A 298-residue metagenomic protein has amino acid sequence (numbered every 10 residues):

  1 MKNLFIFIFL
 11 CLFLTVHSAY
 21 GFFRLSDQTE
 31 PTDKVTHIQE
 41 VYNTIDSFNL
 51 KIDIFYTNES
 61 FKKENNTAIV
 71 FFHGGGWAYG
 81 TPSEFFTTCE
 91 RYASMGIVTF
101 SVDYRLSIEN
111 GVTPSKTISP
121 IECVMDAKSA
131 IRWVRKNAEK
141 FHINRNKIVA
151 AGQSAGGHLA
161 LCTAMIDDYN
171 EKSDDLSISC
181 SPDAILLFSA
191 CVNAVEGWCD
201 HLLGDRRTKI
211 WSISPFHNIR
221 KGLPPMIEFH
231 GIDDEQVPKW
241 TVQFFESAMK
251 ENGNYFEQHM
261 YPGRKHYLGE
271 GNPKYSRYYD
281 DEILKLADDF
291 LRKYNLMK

Functional and structural regions predicted by a protein language model:
F22-E64: N-terminal cap/lid segment of alpha/beta-hydrolase-fold proteins
D53, Q243, K250-K298: C-terminal catalytic histidine-bearing segment of alpha/beta-hydrolase fold enzymes
F61-N66, G74-V112, H158, V195 (+1 more regions): Short substrate-entry loop that stabilizes the transition state in hydrolases
F71-G74, S101, W133, E228: Structural cue for short, hydrophobic secondary-structure segments
T81-P82, T88, F100-N144, K274-Y279: Catalytic nucleophile-loop/oxyanion-hole region of alpha/beta-hydrolase and closely related hydrolase-like folds
S129-D200, I210-W211, P215: Primarily recognizes the serine-hydrolase "nucleophile elbow" in alpha/beta-hydrolase and SGNH/GDSL folds
P224, P238-A248: Short alpha-helix in the alpha/beta-hydrolase fold that links the catalytic acid
E228-H230, D234: Short beta-strand/loop motif that positions the catalytic acidic residue of the alpha/beta-hydrolase fold
